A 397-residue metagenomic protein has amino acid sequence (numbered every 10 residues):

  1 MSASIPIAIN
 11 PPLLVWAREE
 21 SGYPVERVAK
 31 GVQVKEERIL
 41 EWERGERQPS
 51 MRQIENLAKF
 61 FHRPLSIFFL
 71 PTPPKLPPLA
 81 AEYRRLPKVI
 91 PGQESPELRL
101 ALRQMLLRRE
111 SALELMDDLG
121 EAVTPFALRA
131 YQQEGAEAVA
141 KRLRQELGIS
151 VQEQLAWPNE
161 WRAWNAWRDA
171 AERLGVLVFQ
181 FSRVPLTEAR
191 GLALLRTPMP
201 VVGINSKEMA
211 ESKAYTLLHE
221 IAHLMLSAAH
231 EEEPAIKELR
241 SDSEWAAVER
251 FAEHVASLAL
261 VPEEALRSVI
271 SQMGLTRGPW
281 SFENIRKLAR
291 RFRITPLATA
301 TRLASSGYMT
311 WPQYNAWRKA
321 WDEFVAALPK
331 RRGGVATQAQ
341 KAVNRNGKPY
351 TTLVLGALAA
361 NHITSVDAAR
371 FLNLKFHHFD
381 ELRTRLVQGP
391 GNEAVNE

Functional and structural regions predicted by a protein language model:
M1-E397: Active-site hotspot residues in diverse enzymes, especially metal/ion-binding acidic/histidine motifs
